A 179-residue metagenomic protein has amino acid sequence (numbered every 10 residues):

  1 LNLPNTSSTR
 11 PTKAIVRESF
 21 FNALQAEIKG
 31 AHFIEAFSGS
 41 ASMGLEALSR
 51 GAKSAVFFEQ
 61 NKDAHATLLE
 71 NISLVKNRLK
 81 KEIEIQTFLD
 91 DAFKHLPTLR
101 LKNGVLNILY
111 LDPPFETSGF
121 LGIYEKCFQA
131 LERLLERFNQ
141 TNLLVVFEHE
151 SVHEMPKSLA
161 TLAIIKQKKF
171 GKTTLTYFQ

Functional and structural regions predicted by a protein language model:
L1-Q179: Class I S-adenosyl-L-methionine-dependent methyltransferase catalytic core
